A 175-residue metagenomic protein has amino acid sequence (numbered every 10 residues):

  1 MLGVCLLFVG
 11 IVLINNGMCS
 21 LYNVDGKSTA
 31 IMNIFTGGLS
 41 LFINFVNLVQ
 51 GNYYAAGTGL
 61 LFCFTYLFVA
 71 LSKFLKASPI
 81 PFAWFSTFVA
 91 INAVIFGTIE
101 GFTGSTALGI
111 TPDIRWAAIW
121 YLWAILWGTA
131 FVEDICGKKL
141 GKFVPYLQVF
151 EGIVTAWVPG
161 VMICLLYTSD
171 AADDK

Functional and structural regions predicted by a protein language model:
M1-G3: N-terminal low-complexity/intrinsically disordered pre-sequences and tails
L7-Y22: N-terminal signal-anchor/start-transfer transmembrane helix
G17-M18, G38-V49, Y66-K73, A90-G104 (+2 more regions): Hydrophobic alpha-helical transmembrane segments and adjacent interfacial helices in integral membrane proteins
Y22-F35, L75-N92, T111-I119, E133-V154: Cytoplasm-facing juxtamembrane segments at the starts of transmembrane helices in multi-pass membrane proteins
I43-G57, A77-S78: Helix-loop junctions on the outward
A56-W127: Membrane-proximal helix-loop-helix units in multi-pass membrane proteins
Y167-A172: Conserved small/polar residues in nucleotide/adenosyl-binding loops
